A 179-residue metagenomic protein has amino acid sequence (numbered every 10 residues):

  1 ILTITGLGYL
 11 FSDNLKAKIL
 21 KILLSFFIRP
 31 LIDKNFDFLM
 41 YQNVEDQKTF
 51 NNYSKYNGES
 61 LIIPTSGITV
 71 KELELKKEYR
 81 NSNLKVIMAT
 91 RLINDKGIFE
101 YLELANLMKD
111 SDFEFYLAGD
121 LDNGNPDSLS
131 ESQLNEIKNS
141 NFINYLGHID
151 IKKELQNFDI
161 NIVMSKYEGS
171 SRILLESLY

Functional and structural regions predicted by a protein language model:
Y9-L31, N35, T69: Nucleotide-sugar donor phosphate/pyrophosphate-binding loop at the beta->alpha transition of glycosyltransferases
R29-L75, N81, K85: Donor nucleotide-sugar binding/catalytic pocket of nucleotide-sugar-dependent glycosyltransferases
L84, I93-L107, L175: A conserved mid-protein helix/loop that constitutes part of the nucleotide-sugar donor-binding site
Y116-G119, L129-I149: Nucleotide-activated donor-binding/catalytic signature segment of Leloir-type glycosyltransferases, i.e., the conserved
H148-I149, K153-F158: Short alpha-helical donor nucleotide-sugar binding micro-motif in glycosyltransferases
K152, S171-Y179: Short alpha-helical segment that forms part of, or immediately flanks, the ligand-binding pocket in carbohydrate-active
N161-I162: A short hydrophobic beta-strand element within the catalytic core of glycosyltransferases that build diverse glycans
K166: Aromatic "clamp/platform" in nucleotide-sugar-dependent glycosyltransferases that forms part of the donor/acceptor
